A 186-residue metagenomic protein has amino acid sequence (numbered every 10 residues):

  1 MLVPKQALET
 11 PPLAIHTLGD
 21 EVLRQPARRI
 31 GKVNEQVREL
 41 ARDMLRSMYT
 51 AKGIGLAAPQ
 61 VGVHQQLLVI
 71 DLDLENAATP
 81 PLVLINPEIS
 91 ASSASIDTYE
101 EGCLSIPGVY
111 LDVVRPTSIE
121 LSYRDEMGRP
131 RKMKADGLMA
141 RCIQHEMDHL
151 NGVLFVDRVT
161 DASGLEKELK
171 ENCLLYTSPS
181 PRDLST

Functional and structural regions predicted by a protein language model:
M1-Q144, H149-S178: Active-site rim/adjacent substrate-binding subdomains
Y176-T186: Single conserved hydrophobic/aromatic residue that forms the stacking wall/gate of nucleotide- or nucleobase-binding
